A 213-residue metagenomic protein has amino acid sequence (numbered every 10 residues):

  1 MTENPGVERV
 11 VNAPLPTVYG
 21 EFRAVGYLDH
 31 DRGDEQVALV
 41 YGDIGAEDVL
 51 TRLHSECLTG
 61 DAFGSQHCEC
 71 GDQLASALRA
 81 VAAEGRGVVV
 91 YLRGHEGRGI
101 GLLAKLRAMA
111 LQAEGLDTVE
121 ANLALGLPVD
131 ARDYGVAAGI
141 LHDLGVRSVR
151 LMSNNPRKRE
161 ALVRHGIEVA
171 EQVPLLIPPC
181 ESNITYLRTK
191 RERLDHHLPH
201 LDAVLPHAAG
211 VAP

Functional and structural regions predicted by a protein language model:
M1-P213: Catalytic domains of riboflavin
